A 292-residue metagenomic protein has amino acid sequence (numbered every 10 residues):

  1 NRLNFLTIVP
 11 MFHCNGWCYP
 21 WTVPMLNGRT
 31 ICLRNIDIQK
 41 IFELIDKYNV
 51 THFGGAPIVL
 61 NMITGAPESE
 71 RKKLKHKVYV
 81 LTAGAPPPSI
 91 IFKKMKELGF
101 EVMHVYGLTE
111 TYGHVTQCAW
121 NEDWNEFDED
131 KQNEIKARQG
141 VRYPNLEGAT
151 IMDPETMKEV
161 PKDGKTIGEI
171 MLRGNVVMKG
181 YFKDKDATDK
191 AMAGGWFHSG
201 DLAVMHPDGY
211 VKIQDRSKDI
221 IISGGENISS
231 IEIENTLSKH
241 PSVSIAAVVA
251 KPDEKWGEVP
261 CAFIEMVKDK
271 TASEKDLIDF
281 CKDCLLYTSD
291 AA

Functional and structural regions predicted by a protein language model:
N1-N4, F12-T51, A66: Conserved AMP-binding/adenylation subdomain of ANL enzymes
M25, K47-G55, T64-E134, P144-G148 (+1 more regions): Gly/Ser/Thr-rich phosphate-binding loop
D37, I58-L60, P87, V177: Alpha-helix capping/helix-boundary segments
F53, G174, K179-G180, K190 (+1 more regions): AMP-binding/adenylate-forming catalytic core of the ANL superfamily
G84, G107, G140, D201 (+1 more regions): Active-site glycine-centered loops adjacent to acidic/histidine catalytic or metal-binding residues that shape
R142, G148-M171, P207-D208, K270-E274: Conserved beta-loop-beta connector loops within the AMP-binding
D163-M178, W196, L202-A203: AMP-binding/adenylate-forming core of the ANL superfamily
Y287-A292: Conserved small/polar residues in nucleotide/adenosyl-binding loops
